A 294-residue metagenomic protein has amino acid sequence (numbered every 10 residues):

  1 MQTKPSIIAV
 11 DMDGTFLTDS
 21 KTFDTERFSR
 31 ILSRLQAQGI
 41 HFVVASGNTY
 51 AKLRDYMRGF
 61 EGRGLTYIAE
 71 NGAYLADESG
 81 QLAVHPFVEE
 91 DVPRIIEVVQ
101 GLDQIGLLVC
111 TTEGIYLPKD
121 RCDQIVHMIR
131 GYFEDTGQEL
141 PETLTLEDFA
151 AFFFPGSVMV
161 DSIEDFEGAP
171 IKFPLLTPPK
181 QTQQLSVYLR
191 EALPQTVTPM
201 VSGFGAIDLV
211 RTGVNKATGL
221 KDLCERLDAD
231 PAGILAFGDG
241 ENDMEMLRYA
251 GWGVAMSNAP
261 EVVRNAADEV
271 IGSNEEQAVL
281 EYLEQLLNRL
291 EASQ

Functional and structural regions predicted by a protein language model:
Q2-I7, D24-T25, I207-Q294: Mg2+-dependent phosphoryl-transfer enzymes with acidic/Ser/Thr/Gly-rich catalytic loops
S6-K21: Asp-based phosphoryl-transfer active-site loop
M12, G72, G238-G240: Active-site metal-binding loops of divalent metal-dependent hydrolases
F23-D135: Active-site phosphate-binding/coordination module
R34, V98, Y188-E191, V262: Alpha-helical scaffold elements within enzyme catalytic domains, especially in hydrolases
L53-M57, L185, L189, M246 (+2 more regions): Hydrophobic packing residues within well-ordered alpha-helices of enzyme cores
F60-R63, N71, A192-Q195, Y249-A250 (+1 more regions): Short, structured coil segments at secondary-structure junctions
I105-G106, C110-L235: Conserved acidic, metal-coordinating active-site core of Asp-based, Mg2+-dependent phosphoryl-transfer enzymes
